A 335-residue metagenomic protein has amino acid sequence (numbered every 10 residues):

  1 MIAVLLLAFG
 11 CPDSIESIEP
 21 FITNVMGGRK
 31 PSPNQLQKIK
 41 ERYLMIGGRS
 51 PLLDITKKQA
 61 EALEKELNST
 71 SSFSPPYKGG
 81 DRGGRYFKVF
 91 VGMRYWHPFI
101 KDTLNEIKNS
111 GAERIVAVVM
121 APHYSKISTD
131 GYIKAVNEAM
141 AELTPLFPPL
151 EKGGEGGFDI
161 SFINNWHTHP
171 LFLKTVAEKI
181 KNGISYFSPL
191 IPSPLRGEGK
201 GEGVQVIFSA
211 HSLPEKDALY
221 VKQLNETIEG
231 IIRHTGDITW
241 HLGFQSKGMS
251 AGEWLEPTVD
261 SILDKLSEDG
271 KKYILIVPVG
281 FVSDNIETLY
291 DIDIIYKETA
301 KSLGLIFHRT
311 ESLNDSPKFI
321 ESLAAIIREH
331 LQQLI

Functional and structural regions predicted by a protein language model:
M1-S71, R85-F147, G157-L190, G203-I335: Active-site-proximal alpha-helix that buttresses catalytic centers in soluble enzyme cores
P75, P148-P149, P192-P194: Compositionally biased, intrinsically disordered low-complexity segments enriched in Pro/Arg/Gln/His
K78-G80, E151-E155, R196-G201: Glycine-biased, low-complexity coil/linker segments
